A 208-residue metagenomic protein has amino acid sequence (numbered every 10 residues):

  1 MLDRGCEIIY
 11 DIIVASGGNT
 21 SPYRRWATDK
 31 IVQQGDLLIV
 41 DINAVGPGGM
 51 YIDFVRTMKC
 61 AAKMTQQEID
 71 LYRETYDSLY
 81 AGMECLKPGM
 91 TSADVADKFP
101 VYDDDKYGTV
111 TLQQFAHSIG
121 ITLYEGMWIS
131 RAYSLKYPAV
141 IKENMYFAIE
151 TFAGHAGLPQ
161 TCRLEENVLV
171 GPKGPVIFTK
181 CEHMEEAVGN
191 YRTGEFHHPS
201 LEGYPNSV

Functional and structural regions predicted by a protein language model:
M1-V208: Active-site neighborhoods and metal-handling regions in enzymes and metal-associated proteins
